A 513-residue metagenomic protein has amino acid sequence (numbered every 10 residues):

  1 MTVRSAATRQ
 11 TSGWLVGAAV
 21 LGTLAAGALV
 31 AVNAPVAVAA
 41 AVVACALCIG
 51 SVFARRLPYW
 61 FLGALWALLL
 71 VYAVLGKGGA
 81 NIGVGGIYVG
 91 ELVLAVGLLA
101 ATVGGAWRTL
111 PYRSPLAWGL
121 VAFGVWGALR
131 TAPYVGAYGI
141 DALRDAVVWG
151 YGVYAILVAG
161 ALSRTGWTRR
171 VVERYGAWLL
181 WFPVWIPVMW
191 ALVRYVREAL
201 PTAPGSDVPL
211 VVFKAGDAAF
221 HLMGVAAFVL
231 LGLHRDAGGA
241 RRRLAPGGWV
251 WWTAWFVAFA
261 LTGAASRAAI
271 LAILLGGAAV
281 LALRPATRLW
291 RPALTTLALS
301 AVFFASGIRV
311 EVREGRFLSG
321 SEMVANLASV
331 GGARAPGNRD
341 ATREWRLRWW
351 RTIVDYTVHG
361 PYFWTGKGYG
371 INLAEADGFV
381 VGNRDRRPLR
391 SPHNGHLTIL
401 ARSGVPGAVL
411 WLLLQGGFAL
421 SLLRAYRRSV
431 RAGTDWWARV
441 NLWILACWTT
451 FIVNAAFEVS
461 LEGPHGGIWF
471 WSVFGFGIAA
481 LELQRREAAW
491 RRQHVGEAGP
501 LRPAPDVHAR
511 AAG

Functional and structural regions predicted by a protein language model:
R4, R9-G27, A44-G50, A128 (+7 more regions): Alpha-helical transmembrane segments of multi-pass inner-membrane proteins
R9-G104, G127-V135, V453: N-terminal signal-anchor transmembrane segment
W14-L15, F53-A67, T109-F123, V171-L180 (+2 more regions): Membrane-interfacial loop-to-transmembrane alpha-helix junctions, especially the N-terminal start
G22-T23, A227-L231, L414-G417, S421 (+1 more regions): Transmembrane alpha-helices of multi-pass inner-membrane enzymes
I87-G97, P115-A128, A137-S163, R174-W185 (+1 more regions): Aromatic-anchored transmembrane helix interface
W181, R402-T449: Hydrophobic transmembrane alpha-helices and their immediate junctions
F259, G263, R284-G337, R351 (+3 more regions): A membrane-periplasm/extracellular boundary helix in multi-pass inner-membrane enzymes that assemble envelope glycans
G337-V358, F363-S403, R428-S429: Long extracytoplasmic/lumenal interhelical loops at the membrane interface of multi-pass membrane proteins
